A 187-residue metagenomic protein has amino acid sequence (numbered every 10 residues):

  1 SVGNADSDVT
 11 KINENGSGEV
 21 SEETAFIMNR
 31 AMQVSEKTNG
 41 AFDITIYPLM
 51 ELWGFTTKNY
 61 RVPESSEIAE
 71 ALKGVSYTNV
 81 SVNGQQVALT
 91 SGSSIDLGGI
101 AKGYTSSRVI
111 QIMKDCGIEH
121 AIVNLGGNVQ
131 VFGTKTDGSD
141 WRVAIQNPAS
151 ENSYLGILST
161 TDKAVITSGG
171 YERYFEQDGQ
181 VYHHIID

Functional and structural regions predicted by a protein language model:
S1-D187: Mature catalytic core of soluble alpha/beta enzymes
